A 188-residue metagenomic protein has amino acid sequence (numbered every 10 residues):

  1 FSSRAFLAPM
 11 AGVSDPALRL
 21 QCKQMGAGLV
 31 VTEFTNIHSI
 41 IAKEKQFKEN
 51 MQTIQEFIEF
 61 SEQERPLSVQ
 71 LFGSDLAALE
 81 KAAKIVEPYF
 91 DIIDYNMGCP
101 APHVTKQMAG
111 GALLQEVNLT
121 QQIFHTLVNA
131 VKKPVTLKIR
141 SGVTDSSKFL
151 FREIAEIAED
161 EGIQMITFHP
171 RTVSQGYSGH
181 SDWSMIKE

Functional and structural regions predicted by a protein language model:
F1-E188: Flavin-dependent oxidoreductase catalytic cores
